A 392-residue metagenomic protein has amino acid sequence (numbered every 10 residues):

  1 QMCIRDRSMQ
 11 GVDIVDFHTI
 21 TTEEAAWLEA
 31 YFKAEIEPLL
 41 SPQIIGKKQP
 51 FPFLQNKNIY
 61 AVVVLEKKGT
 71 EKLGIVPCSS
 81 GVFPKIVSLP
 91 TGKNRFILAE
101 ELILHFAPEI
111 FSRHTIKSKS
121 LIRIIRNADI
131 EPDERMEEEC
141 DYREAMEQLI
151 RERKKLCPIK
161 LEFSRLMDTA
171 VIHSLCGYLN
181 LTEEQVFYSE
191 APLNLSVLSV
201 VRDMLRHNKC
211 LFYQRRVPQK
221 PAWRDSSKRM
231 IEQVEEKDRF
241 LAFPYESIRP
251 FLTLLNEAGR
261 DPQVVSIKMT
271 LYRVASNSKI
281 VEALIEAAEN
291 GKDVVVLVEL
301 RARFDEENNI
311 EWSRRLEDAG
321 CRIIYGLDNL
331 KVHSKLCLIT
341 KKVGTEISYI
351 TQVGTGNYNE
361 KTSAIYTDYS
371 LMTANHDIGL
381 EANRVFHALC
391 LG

Functional and structural regions predicted by a protein language model:
M2-I4: Short, small-residue-biased leader/transition segments that mark boundaries at the very start of proteins
D13-K220, D238, A288, E311-E317 (+1 more regions): Duplex nucleic acid-engaging cores and interfaces of nucleic-acid transaction enzymes
F17, E66, I125, E162-S164 (+9 more regions): Generic beta-strand/beta-sheet core signal
T21-E24, F83, E131-P132, M167-V171 (+6 more regions): Flexible loop/turn segments at secondary-structure boundaries
I36, I124, I267, L336 (+1 more regions): A residue-level signal for conserved active-site and pocket-lining positions in enzyme catalytic cores
I36-L39, P52-L54, E152, R260-A319: Primarily the HKD phosphodiesterase
E183-S266, T345-G392: Active-site cores of enzymes that catalyze phosphoryl transfer or operate on phosphate-rich substrates
V298-Y369: Phosphate/diphosphate-binding loops
